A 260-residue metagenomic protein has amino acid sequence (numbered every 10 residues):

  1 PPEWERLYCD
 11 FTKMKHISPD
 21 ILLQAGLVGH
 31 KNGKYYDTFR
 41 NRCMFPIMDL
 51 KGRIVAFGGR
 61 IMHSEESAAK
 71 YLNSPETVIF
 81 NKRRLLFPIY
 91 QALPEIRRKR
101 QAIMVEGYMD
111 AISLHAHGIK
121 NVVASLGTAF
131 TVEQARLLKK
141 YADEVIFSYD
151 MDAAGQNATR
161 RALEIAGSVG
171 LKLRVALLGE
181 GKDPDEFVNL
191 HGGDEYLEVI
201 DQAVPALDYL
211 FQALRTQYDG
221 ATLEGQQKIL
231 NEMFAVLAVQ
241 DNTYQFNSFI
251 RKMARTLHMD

Functional and structural regions predicted by a protein language model:
P2, R6, R42, R161 (+3 more regions): Amphipathic alpha-helical interaction segments
E3-Y141, V145, T159: Phosphate-handling DNA/RNA-contact segment within nucleic-acid enzymes
T38-R40, K140-A142, S168-G170, G179-K182: Short, solvent-exposed loop/turn segments at the edges of secondary structure
M109, F130, D150-T159, L177 (+1 more regions): Acidic, metal-coordinating catalytic cores used for nucleic-acid/nucleotide bond scission and strand-transfer chemistry
G118, Y141, V169, H191-G192: Short, structured coil segments at secondary-structure junctions
Q134, A153-N157, R161-S168: Glycine-rich phosphate-binding loops that contact phosphosugars or nucleotide phosphates
A135-L138, E164-A166, D201-A206: Flexible glycine/proline-rich, aromatic-decorated loop/lid segments
L171-D260: C-terminal or mid-to-C-terminal helical accessory/interaction module adjacent to the motor/catalytic core
